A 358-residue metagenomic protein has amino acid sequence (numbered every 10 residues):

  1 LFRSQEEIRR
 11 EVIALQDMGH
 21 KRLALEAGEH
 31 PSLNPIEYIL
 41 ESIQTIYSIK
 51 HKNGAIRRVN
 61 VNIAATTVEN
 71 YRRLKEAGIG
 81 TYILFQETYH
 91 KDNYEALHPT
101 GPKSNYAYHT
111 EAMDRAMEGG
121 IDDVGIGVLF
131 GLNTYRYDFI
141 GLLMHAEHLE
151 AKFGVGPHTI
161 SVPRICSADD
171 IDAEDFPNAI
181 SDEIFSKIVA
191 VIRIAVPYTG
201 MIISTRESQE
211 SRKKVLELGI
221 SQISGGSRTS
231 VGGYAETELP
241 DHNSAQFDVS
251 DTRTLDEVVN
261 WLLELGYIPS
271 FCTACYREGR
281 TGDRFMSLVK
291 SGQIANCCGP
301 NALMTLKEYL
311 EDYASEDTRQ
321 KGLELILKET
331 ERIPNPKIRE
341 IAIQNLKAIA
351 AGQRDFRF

Functional and structural regions predicted by a protein language model:
F2-E11, L15-A116, D122-I126, F130-L132 (+2 more regions): Core AdoMet radical
D17, S48-H51, E118, H148-A151 (+2 more regions): Generic secondary-structure signature for well-ordered alpha-helical cores
A27, T81, A107-I171, S181-E210 (+2 more regions): Conserved C-terminal portion of the radical SAM core fold that forms the substrate/S-adenosylmethionine-binding
E37-E41, L97-G101, D138-L142, L218 (+2 more regions): Short low-complexity, flexible loop/linker segments enriched in glycine and/or proline with clustered acidic
I43-Y47, H51-N62, K75, G80 (+4 more regions): Mobile, glycine- and charge-enriched loop segments and immediately flanking short secondary-structure elements within
A64, P102-Y106, L132, R136 (+3 more regions): Hydrophobic alpha-helical scaffolding
Y94-L97, I171-D175: Short acidic, glycine/proline-rich loop/turn micro-motifs
K213, L218-S221, S227-F358: Radical SAM enzyme core and accessory elements
